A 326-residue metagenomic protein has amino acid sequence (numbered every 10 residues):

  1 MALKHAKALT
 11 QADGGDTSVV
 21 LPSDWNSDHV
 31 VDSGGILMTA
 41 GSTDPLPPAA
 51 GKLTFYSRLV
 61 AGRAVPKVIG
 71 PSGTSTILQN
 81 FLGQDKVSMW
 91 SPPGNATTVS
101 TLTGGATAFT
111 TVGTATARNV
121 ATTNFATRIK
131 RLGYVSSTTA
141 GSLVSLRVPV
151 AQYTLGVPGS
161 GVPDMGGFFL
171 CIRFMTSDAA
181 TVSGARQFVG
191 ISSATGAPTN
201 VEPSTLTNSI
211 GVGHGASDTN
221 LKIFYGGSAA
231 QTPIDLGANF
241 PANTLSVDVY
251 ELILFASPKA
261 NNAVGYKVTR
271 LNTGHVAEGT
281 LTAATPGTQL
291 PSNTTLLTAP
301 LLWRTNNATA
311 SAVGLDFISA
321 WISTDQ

Functional and structural regions predicted by a protein language model:
M1-N80: Extracellular "spike/adhesin" assembly and maturation modules and analogous cytosolic coiled-coil scaffolds
L78-G113: Extracellular carbohydrate-recognition regions
A121-V144: Short carbohydrate-recognition loop motifs
S137-L221: Secretory/extracellular carbohydrate-interaction modules and structurally similar beta-sandwich "look-alikes"
G167-M175, F188-G190, G211, E251-S257 (+2 more regions): Residues within well-ordered beta-strands of beta-sheet-rich folds
I172, T244-A284: Carbohydrate-binding surfaces in secreted/extracellular proteins
Y225-E251: Short, aromatic/His-centered strand-loop micro-motif at the edge of beta-sheets
G287-Q326: Ligand-recognition surfaces built from glycine- and aromatic
